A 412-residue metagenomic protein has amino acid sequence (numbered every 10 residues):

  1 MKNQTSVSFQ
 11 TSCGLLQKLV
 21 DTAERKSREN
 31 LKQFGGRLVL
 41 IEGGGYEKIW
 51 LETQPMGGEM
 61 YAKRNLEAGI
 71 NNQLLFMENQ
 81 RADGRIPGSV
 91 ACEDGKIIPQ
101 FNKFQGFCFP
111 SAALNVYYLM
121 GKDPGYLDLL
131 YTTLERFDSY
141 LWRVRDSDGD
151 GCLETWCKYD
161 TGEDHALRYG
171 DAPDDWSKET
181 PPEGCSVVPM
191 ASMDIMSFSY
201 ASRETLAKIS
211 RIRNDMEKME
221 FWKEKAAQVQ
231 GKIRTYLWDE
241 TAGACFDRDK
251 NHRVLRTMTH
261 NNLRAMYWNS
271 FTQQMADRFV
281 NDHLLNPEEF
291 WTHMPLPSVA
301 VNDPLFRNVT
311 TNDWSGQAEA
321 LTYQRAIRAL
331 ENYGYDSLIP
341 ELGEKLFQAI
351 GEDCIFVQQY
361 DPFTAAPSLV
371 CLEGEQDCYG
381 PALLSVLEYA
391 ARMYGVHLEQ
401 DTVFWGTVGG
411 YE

Functional and structural regions predicted by a protein language model:
N3-Q33, Y46-K48, W142-K158, F198-R278 (+2 more regions): Catalytic cores of carbohydrate-active enzymes
Q4-S6, Q10-T22, K63-R64, R81-D83 (+3 more regions): Active-site acid/base region of carbohydrate-active enzymes
T11, I49, P99-Q105, F109-L119 (+2 more regions): C-terminal capping/lid segments that line or modulate ligand- or cofactor-binding pockets
D21-K32, L66, L75-A82, F109 (+4 more regions): Glycine-rich, acidic and aromatic/proline-enriched surface loops and short helix-turn segments that act as binding
L38-G43: Active-site flanking loop/helix segments enriched in acidic
K48-Q73, E78-A166, M196, G316-Y333 (+3 more regions): Aromatic-rich carbohydrate-recognition surfaces in CAZymes
E78-S89, R136-Y140, G231-T235, L285-L296 (+2 more regions): Short, mixed-charge aromatic SLiMs
G88-C108, S139-E224, V254-R256, N261 (+3 more regions): The feature captures the catalytic groove of carbohydrate-active enzymes
